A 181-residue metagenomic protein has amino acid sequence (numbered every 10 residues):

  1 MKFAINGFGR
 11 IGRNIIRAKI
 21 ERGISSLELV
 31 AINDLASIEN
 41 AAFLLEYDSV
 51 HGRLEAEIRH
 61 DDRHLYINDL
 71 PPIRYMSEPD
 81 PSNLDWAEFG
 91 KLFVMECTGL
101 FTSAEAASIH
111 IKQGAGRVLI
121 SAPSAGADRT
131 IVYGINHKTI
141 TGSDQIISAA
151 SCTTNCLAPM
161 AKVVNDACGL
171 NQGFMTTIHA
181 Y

Functional and structural regions predicted by a protein language model:
M1-Y181: N-terminal Rossmann-like NAD(P) cofactor-binding subdomain of oxidoreductases, focused on the glycine-rich
